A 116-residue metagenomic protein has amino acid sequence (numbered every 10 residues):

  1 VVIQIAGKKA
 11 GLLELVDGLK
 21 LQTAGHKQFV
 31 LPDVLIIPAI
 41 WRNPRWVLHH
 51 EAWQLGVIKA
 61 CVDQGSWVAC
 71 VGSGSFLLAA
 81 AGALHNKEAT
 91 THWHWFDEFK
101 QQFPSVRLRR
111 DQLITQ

Functional and structural regions predicted by a protein language model:
V1-V68, S75-A80, R110, T115: Extended, subdomain-level signal for the structured scaffold at the beginning of enzyme domains
V68-A69, A89: A short beta-strand/loop micro-motif in the catalytic core of glycosyltransferases that engages the nucleotide-sugar
H85-T115: A conserved active-site-flanking secondary-structure segment within enzyme catalytic domains
